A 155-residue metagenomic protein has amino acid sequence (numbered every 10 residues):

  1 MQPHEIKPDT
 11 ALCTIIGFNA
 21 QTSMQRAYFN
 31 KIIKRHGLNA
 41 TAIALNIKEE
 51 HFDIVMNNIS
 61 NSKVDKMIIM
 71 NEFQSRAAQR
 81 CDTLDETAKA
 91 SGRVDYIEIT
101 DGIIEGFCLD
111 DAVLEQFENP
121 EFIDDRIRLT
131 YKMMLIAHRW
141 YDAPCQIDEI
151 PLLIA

Functional and structural regions predicted by a protein language model:
Q2, I6-V113: Phosphate/diphosphate ligand-binding glycine-rich loop within oxidoreductases
F117-A155: Adenosine-phosphate binding glycine-rich loop
